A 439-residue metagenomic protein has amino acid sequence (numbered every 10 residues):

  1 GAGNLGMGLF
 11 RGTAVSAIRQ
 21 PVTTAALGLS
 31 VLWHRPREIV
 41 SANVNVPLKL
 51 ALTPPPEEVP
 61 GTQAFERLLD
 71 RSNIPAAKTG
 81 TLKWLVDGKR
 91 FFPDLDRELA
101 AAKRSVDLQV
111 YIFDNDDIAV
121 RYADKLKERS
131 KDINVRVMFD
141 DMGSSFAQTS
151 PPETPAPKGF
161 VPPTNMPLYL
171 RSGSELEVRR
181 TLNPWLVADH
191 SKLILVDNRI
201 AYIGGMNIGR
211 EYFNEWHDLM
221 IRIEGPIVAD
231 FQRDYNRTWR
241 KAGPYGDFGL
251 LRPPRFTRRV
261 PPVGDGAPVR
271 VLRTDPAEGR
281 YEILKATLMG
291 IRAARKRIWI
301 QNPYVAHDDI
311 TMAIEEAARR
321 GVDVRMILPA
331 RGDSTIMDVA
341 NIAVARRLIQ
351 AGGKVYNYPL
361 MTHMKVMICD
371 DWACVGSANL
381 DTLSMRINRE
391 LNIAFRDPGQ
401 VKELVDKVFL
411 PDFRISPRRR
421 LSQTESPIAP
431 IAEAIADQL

Functional and structural regions predicted by a protein language model:
G1-L439: Charged, low-complexity intrinsically disordered terminal segments
